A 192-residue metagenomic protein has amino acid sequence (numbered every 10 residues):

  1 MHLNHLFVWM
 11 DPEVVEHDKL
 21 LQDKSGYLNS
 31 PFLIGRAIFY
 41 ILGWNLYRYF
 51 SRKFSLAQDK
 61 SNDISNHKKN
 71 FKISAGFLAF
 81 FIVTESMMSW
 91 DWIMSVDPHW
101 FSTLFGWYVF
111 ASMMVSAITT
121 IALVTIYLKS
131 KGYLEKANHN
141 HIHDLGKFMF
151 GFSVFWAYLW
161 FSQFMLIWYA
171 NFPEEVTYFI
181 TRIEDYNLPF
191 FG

Functional and structural regions predicted by a protein language model:
M1-E13: Transmembrane alpha-helix boundary signature
E13-E16, N140: Short, motif-level signal for alpha-helix interfacial/capping segments enriched in acidic residues and aromatics/proline
V15-G26: Short membrane-interface loop/juxtamembrane segments of multi-pass integral membrane proteins
Y27-G192: Long, contiguous internal "core" modules enriched in hydrophobic/ aromatic residues
